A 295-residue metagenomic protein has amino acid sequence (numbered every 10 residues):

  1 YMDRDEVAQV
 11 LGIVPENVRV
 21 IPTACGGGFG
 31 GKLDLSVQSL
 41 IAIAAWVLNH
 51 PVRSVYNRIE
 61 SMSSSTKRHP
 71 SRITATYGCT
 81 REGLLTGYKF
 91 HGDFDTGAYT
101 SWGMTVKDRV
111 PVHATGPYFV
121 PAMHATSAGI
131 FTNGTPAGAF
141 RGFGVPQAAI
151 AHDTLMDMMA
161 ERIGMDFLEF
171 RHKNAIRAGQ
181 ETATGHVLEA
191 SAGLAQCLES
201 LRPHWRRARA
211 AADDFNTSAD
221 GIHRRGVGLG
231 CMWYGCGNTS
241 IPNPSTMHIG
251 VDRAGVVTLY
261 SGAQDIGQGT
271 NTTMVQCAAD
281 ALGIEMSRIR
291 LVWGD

Functional and structural regions predicted by a protein language model:
Y1-D295: Structural alpha/beta core scaffold segments of enzyme domains
